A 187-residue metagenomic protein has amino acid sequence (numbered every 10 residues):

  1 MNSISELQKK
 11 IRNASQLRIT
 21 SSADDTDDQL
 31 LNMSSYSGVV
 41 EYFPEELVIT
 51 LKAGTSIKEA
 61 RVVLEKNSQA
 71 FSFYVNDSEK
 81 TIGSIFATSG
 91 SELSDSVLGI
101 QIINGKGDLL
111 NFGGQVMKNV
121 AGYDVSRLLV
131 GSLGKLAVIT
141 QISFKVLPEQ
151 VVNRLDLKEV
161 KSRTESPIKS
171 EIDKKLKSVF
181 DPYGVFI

Functional and structural regions predicted by a protein language model:
M1-F73: Glycine-rich N-terminal segment of FAD-binding domains in flavoprotein oxidoreductases, spanning the beta-loop-helix
S15-Q16, N32-Y36, R61, S68-K80 (+2 more regions): Conserved glycine-rich FAD pyrophosphate-binding loop
D28, E46, V97, K135 (+1 more regions): Short, surface-exposed beta-edge/turn micro-motifs
L51, G131, S178-V179: Short conserved micro-motifs on helix faces and helix-strand junctions that flank and scaffold key functional residues
L51, V116, P167: A short glycine-/small-residue-rich loop at the edge of a beta-strand within enzyme catalytic domains
I57, K66-K158, F186: FAD-binding subdomain of flavoenzyme oxidoreductases
